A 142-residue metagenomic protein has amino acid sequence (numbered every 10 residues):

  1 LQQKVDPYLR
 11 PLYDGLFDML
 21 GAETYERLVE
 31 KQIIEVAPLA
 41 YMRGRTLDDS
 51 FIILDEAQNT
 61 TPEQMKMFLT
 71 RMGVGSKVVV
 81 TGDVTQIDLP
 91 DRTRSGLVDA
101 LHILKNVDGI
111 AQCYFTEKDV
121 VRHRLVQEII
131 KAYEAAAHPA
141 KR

Functional and structural regions predicted by a protein language model:
L1-L54, Q58-R142: Conserved helicase motor core of SF1/SF2 NTP-dependent helicases
